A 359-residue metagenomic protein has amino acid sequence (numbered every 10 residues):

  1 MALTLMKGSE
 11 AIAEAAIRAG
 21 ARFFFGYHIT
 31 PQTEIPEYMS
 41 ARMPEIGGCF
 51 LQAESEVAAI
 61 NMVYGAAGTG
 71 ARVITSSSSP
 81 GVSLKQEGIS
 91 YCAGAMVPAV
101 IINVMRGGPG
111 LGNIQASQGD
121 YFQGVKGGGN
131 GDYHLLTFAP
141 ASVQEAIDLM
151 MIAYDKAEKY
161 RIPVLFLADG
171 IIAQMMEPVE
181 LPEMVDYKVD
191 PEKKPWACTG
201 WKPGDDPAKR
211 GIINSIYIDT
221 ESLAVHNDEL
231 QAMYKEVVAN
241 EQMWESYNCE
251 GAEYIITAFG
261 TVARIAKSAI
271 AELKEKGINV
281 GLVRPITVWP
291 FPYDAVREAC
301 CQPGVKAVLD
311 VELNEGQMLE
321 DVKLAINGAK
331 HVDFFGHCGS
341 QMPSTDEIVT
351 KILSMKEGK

Functional and structural regions predicted by a protein language model:
M1-G127, H134, S142, C338 (+1 more regions): Thiamine diphosphate
K7-A11, A232-Y254, K267: Glycine-/acidic-rich phosphate or pyrophosphate-binding loops and their flanking alpha/beta elements
N113-S117, H226-Q242, T257-I265, P285-P292: A general structural motif
A116-D169: Conserved thiamine diphosphate
R161-S246: Conformationally flexible catalytic loops at phosphate/diphosphate-handling active centers
A266-A299: Generic long, charged, amphipathic alpha-helical segments
E312-K359: Peripheral docking tails and interdomain loops at the edges of cofactor- or intermediate-handling domains
